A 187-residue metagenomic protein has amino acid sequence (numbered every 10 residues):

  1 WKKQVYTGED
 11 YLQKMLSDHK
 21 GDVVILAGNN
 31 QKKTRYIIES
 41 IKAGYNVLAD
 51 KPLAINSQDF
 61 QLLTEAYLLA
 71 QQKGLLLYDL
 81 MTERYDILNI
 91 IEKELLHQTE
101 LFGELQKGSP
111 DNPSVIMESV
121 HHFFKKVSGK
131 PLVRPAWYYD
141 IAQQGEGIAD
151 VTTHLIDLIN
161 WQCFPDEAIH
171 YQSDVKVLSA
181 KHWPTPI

Functional and structural regions predicted by a protein language model:
W1, Q13-K20, N46, L68-K73 (+3 more regions): Alpha-helix termini
W1-Y45, Q58-L77: N-terminal glycine-/serine-/threonine-rich beta1-alpha1-beta2 phosphate-ribose binding loop of Rossmann-like
N30-Q31, A54, R84-Y85, I156 (+1 more regions): Short, solvent-exposed loop/turn segments at secondary-structure junctions
Q31-I38, Q61, D86-I90, E146-N160: A structural signal for well-ordered alpha-helical segments within the folded catalytic domains of diverse enzymes
G44, D50-P52: Short helix/strand-capping hinge loops at secondary-structure junctions that flank key functional elements
A54-P131, G145: A contiguous active-site-proximal alpha/beta segment in oxidoreductase catalytic domains
V127-I187: Rossmann-like dinucleotide-binding domain that binds NAD(P)(H)
